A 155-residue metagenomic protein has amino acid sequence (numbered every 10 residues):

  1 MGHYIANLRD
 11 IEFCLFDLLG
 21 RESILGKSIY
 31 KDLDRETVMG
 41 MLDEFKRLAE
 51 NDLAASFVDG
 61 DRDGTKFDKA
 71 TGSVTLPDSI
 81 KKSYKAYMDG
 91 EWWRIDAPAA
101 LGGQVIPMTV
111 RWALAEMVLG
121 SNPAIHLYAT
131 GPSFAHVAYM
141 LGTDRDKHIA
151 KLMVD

Functional and structural regions predicted by a protein language model:
M1-I125: Amphipathic, small/basic residue-rich leader segments at the start of a protein or domain
W112-E116, P132-M140: Contiguous, well-ordered alpha-helical segments that form the cores/surfaces of helical PPI scaffolds
A135-H136, L141-D155: Phosphate/diphosphate-binding loops
